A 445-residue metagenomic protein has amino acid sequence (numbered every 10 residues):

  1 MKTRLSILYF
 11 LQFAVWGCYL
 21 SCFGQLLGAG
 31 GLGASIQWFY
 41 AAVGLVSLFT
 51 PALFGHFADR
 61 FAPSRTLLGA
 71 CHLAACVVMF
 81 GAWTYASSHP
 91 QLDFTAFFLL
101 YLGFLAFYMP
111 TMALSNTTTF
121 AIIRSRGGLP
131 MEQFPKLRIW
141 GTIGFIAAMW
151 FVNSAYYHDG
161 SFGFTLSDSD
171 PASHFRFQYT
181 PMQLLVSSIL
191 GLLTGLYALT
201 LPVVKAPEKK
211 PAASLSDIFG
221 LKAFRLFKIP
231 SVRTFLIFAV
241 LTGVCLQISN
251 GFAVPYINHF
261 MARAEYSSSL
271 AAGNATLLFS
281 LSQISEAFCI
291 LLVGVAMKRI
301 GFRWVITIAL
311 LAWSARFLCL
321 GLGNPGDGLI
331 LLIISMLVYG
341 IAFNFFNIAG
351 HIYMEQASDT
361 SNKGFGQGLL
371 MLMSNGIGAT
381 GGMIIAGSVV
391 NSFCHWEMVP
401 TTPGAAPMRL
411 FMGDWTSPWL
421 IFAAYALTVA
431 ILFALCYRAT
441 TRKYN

Functional and structural regions predicted by a protein language model:
M1-L48, R233-S268, N274-L278, N347: Helix-loop boundary and gating motifs at the non-cytosolic
F10, A75-M79, P90-L114, T118 (+2 more regions): Hydrophobic core of transmembrane alpha-helices in multi-pass small-molecule transporters, especially MFS/SLC-type
W38-D59, L277-V293: Central cavity-lining transmembrane alpha-helices of secondary-active solute carriers, predominantly the Major
L53, G81-S87, L190-P202, C394 (+1 more regions): Multi-pass alpha-helical transporter architecture, strongest for 12-TM Major Facilitator/SLC carriers used
L73-Q91, L311-P325: C-terminal ends and interior cores of transmembrane alpha-helices in multi-pass membrane transporters/permeases
A155-I189, S388-A426: A membrane-interface helix-boundary motif in multi-pass transporters
L201-I237, R263: Juxtamembrane intracellular "pre-TM" segments in multi-pass secondary transporters
R303-G350: C-terminal transmembrane helical hairpin of 12-TM major facilitator-type secondary transporters
